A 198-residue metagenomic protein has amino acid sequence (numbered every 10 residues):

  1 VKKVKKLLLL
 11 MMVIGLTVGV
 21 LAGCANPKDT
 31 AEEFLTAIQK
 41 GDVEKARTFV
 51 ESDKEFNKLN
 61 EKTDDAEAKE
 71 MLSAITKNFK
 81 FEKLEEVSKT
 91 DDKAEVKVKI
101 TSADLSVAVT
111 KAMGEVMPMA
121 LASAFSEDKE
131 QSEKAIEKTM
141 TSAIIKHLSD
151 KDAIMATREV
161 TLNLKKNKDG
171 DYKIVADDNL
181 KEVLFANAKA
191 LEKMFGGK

Functional and structural regions predicted by a protein language model:
V1, G197-K198: Long amphipathic alpha-helical segments used for membrane anchoring, targeting, substrate engagement, or oligomerization
K3-A25: Sec-dependent N-terminal signal peptides of Gram-positive bacterial secreted proteins and lipoproteins
A22-D29, A103: Short domain-boundary/entry signatures in modular proteins, especially in secreted/extracellular architectures
N26-D42: Short, aromatic-enriched amphipathic alpha-helices that serve as compact interaction elements
R47, N60, L72, T76 (+3 more regions): Residue-level detector of alpha-helical secondary structure
R47-A120: Short solvent-exposed beta->alpha transition segments
G114-T139, K146-G197: Short beta-strand edge/turn micro-motifs at domain boundaries
